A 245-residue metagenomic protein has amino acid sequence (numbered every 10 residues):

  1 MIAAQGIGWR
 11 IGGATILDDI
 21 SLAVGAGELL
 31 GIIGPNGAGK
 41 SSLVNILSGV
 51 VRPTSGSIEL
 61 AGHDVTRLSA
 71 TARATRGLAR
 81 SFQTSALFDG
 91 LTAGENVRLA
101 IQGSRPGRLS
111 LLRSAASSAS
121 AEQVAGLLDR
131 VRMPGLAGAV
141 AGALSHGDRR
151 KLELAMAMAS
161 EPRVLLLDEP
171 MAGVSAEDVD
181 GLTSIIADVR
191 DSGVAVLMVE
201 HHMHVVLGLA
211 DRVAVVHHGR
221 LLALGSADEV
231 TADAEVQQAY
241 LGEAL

Functional and structural regions predicted by a protein language model:
M1-L245: Glycine-rich phosphate-binding loops of nucleotide-dependent enzymes
